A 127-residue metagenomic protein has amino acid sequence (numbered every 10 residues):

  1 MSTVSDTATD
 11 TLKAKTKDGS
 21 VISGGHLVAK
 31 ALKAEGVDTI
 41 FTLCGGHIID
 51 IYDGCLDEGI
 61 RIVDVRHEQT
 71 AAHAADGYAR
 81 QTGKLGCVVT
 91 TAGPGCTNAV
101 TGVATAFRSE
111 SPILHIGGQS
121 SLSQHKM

Functional and structural regions predicted by a protein language model:
S2-M127: N-terminal alpha/beta PP-like core and its mobile active-site loop of ThDP/TPP-dependent enzymes
